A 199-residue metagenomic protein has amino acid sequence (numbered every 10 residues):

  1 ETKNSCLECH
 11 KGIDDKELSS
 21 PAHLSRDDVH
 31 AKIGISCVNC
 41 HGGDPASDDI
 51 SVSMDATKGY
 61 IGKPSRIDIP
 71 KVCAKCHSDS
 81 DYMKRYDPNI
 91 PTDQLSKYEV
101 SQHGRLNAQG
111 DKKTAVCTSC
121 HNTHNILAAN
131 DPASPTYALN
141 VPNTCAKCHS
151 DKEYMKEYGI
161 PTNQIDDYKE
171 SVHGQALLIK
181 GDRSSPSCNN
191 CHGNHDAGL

Functional and structural regions predicted by a protein language model:
E1-L199: Short sequence/structural segments immediately N-terminal
